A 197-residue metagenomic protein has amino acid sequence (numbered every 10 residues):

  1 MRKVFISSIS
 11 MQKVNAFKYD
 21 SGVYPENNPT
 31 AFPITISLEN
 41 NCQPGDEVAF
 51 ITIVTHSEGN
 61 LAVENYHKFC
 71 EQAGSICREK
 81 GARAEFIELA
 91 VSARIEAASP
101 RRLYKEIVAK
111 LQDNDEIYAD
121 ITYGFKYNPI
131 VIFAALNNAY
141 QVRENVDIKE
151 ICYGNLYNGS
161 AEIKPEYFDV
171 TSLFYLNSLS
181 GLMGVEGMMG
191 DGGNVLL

Functional and structural regions predicted by a protein language model:
M1-E116, N137-L197: Long, low-complexity, Lys/Arg-enriched
A93-A97, I121-P129: Acidic, metal-coordinating catalytic cores used for nucleic-acid/nucleotide bond scission and strand-transfer chemistry
K126-Q141: Short Gly/Thr/Asp-enriched flexible loops that form oxyanion-binding sites at enzyme active sites
